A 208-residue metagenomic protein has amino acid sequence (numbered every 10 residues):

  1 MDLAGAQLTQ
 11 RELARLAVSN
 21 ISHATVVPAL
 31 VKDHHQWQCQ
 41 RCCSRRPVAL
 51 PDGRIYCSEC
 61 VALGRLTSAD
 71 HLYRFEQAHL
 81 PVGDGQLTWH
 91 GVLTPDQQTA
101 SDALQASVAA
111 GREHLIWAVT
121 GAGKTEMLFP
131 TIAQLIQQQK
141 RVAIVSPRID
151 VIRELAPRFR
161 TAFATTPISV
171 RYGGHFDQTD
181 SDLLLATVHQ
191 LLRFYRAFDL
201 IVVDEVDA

Functional and structural regions predicted by a protein language model:
M1-D33: N-terminal alpha-helical interaction blocks
T25-H79: Interdomain "pre-motor" coupling segment immediately N-terminal to P-loop NTPase/helicase cores
W89-R112: N-terminal pre-P-loop "Q-motif" helix
A109-A133: Walker A/P-loop
K140-R148: Conserved RecA-like ASCE P-loop NTPase motor core of nucleic-acid helicases/translocases
R148-V151, D177, D207-A208: Residues immediately C-terminal
R158-Y195: Inter-Walker segment of RecA-like/P-loop motor cores
V188-A208: SF2 helicase catalytic motif II
